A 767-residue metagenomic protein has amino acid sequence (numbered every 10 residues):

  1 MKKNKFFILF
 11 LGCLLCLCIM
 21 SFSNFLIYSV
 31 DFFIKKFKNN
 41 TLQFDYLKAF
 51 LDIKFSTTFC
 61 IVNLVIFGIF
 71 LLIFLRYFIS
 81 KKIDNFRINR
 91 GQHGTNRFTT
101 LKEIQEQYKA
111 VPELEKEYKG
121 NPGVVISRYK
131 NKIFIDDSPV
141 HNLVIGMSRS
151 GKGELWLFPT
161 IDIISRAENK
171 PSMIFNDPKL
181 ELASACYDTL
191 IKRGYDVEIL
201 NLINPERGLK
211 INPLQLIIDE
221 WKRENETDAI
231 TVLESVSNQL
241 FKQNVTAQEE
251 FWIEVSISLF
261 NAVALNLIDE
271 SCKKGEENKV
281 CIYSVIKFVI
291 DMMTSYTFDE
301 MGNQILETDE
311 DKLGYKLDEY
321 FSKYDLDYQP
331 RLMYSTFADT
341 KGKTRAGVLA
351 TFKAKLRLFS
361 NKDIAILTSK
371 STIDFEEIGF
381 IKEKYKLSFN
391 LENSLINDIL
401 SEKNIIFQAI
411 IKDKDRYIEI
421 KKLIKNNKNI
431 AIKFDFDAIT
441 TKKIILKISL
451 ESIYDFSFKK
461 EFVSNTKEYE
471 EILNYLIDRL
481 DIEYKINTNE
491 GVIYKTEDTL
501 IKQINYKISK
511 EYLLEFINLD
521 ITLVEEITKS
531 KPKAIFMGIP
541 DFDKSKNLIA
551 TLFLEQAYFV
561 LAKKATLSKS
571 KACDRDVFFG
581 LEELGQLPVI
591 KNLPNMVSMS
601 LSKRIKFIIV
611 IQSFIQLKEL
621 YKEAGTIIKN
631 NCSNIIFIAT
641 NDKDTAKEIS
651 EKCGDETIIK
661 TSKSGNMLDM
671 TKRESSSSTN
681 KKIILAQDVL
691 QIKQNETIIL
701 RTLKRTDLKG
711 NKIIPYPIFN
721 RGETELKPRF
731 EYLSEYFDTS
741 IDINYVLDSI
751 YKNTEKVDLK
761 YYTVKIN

Functional and structural regions predicted by a protein language model:
M1-S150, E154-D162, A167-N169, E206 (+5 more regions): Basic- and hydrophobic-enriched, low-structure N-terminal and domain-boundary segments that flank ATP-binding catalytic
E117-S258, A262: Switch/coupling segment of Walker-type NTPase motor domains
K170-S172, P532-A534, R575-F578, R604-I608: Loop/turn-to-beta-strand initiation segments
D196-E198, L202-L367, I378-E383, S394-R416 (+2 more regions): Helical/strand "switch-coupling" subdomains that flank nucleotide/phosphate-binding cores, especially in P-loop NTPases
G347, T351, Y385-D398, I406-I410 (+7 more regions): Conserved P-loop NTPase motor module
L349-I378, E392-L395, E511-D574: Conserved helicase/translocase P-loop NTPase motor core
V492-Y494, V597, K606-I698: Conserved ATP-driven motor cores of ASCE-family P-loop NTPases powering translocation/secretion/packaging/pilus
C573-V589: Conserved P-loop NTPase "ATPase switch" module shared by AAA+ and STAND
